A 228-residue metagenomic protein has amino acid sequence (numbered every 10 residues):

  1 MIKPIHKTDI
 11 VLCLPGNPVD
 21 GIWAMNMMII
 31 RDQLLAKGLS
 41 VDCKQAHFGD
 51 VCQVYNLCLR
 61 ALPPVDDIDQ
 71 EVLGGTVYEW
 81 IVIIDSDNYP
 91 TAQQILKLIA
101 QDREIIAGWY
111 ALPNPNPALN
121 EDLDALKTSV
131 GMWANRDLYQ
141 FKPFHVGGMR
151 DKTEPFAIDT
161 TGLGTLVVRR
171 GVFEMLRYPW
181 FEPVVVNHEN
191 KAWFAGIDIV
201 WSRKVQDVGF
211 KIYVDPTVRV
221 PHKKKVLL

Functional and structural regions predicted by a protein language model:
M1-G49, Q53: N-proximal low-complexity "stem/linker" segments adjacent to membrane-targeting elements
D9, E79, E104: Conserved acidic residues
N26-I29, L57, K97, V200: Alpha-helical elements of Rossmann-like donor-binding domains used by nucleotide-donor carbohydrate transfer enzymes
L35, I99, Q206: Anion (oxyanion) recognition and catalysis
V51-G74, R203: Short, conserved alpha-helix that lines the donor NDP-sugar binding/gating region of sugar-transfer enzymes
D67-Y89: Short beta-strand-to-loop acidic/aromatic patch adjacent to the donor-nucleotide binding site
T91-V185: Conserved catalytic core of nucleotide-sugar-dependent glycosyltransferases
A157, E182, N187-H222, V226-L228: Catalytic donor-sugar/metal-binding loop of nucleotide-sugar-dependent glycosyltransferases
